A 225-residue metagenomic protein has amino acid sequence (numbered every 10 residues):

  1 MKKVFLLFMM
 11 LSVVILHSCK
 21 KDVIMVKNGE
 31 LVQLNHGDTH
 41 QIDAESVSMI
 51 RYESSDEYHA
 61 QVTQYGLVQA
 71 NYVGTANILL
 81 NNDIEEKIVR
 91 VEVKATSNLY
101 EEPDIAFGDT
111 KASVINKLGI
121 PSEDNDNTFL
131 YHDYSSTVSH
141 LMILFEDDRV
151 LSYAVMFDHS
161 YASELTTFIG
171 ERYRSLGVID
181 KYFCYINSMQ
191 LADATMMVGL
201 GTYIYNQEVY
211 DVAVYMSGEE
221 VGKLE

Functional and structural regions predicted by a protein language model:
V4-L7, A95, F129-Y134: Generic alpha-helix detector with strongest preference for long hydrophobic helices that associate with membranes
V4-V13, I78: Sec-dependent N-terminal signal peptides
I15-S18: C-terminal motif of bacterial Sec signal peptides marking the signal peptidase cleavage site
K20-D126, S135-T137: Extracytoplasmic soluble-region selector
D109-E225: A cross-family detector of function-defining hotspots
